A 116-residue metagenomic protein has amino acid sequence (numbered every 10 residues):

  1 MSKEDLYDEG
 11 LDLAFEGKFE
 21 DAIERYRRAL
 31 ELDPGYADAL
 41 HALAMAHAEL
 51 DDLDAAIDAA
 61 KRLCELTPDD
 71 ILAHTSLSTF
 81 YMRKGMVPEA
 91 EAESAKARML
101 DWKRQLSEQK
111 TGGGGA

Functional and structural regions predicted by a protein language model:
S2-K3, F80-A116: Terminal, low-structured helical/coil segments at or just beyond the last alpha-helical repeat
S2-R28, L32: Alpha-helical segment of the N-proximal tetratricopeptide repeat
F15-R27, L50-R62, K84-K96: Structural signature of tandem alpha-helical TPR/SEL1-like repeats, specifically the intra-repeat loop/turn
